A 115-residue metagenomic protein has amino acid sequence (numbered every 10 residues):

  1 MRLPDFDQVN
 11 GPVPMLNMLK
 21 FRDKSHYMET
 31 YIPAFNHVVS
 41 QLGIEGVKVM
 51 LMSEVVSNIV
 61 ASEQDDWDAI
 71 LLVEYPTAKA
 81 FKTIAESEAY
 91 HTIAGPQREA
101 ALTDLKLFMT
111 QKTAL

Functional and structural regions predicted by a protein language model:
M1-D68, P76-T83, Q111-L115: Short S/T/G/P-rich N-terminal loop/turn motif that feeds into the first structured element of a domain
N58-I59, H91-I93: A short local loop/turn or secondary-structure capping micro-motif enriched for an aromatic residue
A80, I93-Q97: Short, hydrophobic/aromatic alpha-helical segments in well-folded domains
I84-Y90: Short amphipathic alpha-helices in soluble, non-transmembrane regions that often serve as interface/regulatory elements
P96-L115: Charge-dense polyanion-binding interfaces
